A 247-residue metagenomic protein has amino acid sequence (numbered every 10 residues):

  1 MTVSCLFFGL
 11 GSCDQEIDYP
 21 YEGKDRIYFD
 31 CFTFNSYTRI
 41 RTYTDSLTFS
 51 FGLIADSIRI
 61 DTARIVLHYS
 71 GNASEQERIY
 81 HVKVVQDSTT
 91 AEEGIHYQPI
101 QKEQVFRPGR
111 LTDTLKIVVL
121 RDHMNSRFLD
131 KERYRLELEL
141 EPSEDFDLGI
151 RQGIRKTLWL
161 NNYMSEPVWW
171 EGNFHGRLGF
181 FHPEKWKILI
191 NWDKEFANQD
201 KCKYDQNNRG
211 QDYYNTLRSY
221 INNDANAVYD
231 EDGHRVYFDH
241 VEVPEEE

Functional and structural regions predicted by a protein language model:
F8-S12: C-terminal motif of bacterial Sec signal peptides marking the signal peptidase cleavage site
C13-Y80, V85-Q101, T114, D122-E247: Intrinsically disordered, low-complexity regulatory regions in eukaryotic proteins
Q104-D113: Short proline/glycine- and polar residue-rich coil/turn motifs
